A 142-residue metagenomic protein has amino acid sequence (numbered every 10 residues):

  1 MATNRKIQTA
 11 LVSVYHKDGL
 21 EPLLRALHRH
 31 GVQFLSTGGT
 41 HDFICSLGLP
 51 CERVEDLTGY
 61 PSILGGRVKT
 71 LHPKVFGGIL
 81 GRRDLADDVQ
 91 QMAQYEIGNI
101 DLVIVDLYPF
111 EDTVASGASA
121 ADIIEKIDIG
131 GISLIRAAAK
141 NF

Functional and structural regions predicted by a protein language model:
M1-V54: N-terminal glycine-/serine-/threonine-rich phosphate-binding loop
R5-Q8, R29, I97-F142: Internal alpha/beta core interface subdomains
A10-S13, L80-G81, I123-E125: Short, flexible loop segments at the rims of nucleotide/cofactor-binding pockets, characterized by
H16, T37-G38, R83-L85, G131: Helix N-cap/beta->alpha junction signal
G19-L20, D87-D88, I132-A137: Short glycine/serine/threonine-rich phosphate/pyrophosphate-binding segments that cradle anionic phosphate groups
F34-L35, P73, K126-I127: Short glycine- and Lys/Arg-enriched binding-loop motifs that mark or flank ligand-binding interfaces
G39-F110: Glycine-rich nucleotide/cofactor/substrate-binding loop typically near the N-terminus or early in the first domain
